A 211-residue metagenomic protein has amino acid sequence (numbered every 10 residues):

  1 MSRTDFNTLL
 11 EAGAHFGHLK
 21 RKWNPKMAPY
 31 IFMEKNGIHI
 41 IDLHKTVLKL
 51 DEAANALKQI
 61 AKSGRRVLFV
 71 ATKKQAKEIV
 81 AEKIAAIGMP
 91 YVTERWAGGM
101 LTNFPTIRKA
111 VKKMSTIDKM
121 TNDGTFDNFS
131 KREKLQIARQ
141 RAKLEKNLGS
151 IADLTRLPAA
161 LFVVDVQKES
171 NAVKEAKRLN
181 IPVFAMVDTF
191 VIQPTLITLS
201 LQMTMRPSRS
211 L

Functional and structural regions predicted by a protein language model:
S2-R66, T72-M120, K131-K134: N-terminal cationic and glycine-rich segments that engage phosphates or anionic surfaces
T8, K20-K22, Q59-I60, K83 (+6 more regions): Replace "in large, NTP-powered and nucleic-acid-processing enzymes" with "in large, NTP-powered factors and other
D42-L48, A138-R141, A160-V163: Short, flexible loop segments at the rims of nucleotide/cofactor-binding pockets, characterized by
G64-R65, M89, R156-A159, L179-P182 (+1 more regions): Short glycine-/polar-rich loops that comprise or flank the Walker A/P-loop and associated switch/sensor motifs
V67-L68, P90-T93, F162, P182-V187: Short hydrophobic alpha-helical runs that function as membrane-insertion/retention elements
K73-A76, W96-L101, V166-S170, T189-I192 (+1 more regions): Conserved nucleotide-binding/hydrolysis micro-motifs of P-loop NTPases
D118-A160: Active-site rim loops that border cofactor/substrate pockets in soluble metabolic enzymes
N171-K174, L179-L211: Short glycine/threonine-rich loop/turn motifs
